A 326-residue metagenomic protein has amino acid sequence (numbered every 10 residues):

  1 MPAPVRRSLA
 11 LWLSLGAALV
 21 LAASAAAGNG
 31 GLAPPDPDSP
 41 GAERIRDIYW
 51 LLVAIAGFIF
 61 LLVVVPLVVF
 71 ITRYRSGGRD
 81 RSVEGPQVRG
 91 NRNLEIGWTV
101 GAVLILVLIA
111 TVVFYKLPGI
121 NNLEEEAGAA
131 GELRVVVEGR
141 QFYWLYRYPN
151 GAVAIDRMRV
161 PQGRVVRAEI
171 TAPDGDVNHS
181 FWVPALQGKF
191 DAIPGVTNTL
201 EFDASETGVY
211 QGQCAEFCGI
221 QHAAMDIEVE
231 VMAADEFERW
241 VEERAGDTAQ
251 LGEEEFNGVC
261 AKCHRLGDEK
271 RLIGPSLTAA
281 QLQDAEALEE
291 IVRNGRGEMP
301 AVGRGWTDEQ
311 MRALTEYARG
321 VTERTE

Functional and structural regions predicted by a protein language model:
P2-Q162, E326: Extracytoplasmic entry segments of secretory-pathway proteins
L108, F190-D247, G258-A261: Extracellular/periplasmic metallocenter environments
A130, G151-A154, A234-N257, R271-I273 (+1 more regions): Electrostatic cytochrome c docking/interface patches
R140-F142, G163-V165, T171-D176, L186-G188 (+5 more regions): Solvent-exposed coil/turn segments that connect beta secondary-structure elements in extracytoplasmic/periplasmic
R147-Q187, D191, A285-E286: Extracytoplasmic/periplasmic/luminal assembly and interaction segments in envelope/secretory/respiratory proteins
A215-G219, C263-K270, Q281, R293 (+2 more regions): Detector for the c-type heme attachment site
E236-V241, E286, V292, G303-E326: C-terminal capping alpha-helices of c-type cytochrome domains
G246-D268, A279, E286-N294: Sequence/structural segment immediately N-terminal to covalent heme-attachment motifs in c-type and related
